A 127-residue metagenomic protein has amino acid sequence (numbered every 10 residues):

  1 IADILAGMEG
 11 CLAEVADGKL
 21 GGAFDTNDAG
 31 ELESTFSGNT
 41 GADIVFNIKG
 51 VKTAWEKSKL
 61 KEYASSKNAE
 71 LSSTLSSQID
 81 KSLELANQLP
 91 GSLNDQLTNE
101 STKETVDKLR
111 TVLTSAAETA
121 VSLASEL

Functional and structural regions predicted by a protein language model:
I1-L127: Mature extracytoplasmic or organellar-lumen-exposed domains after removal of signal/transit peptides
